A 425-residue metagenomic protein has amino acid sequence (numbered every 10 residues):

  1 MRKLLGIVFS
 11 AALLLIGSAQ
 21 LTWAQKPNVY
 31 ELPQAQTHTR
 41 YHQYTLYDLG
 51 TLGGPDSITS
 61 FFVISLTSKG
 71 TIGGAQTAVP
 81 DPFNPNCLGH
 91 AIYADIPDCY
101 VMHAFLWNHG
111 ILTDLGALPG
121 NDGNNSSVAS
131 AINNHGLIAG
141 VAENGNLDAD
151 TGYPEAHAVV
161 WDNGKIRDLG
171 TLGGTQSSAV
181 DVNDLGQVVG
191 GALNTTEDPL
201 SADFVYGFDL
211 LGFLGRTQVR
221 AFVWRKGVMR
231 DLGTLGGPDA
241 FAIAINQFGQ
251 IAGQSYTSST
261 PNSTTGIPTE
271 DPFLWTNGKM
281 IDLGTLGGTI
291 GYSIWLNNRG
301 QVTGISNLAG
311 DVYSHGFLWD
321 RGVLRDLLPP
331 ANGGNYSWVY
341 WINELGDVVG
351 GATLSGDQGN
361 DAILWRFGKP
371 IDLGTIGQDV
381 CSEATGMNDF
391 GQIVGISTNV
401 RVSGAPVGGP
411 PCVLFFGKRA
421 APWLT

Functional and structural regions predicted by a protein language model:
R2-T425: Residue-level hotspots at or immediately adjacent to binding/recognition sites across diverse folds
